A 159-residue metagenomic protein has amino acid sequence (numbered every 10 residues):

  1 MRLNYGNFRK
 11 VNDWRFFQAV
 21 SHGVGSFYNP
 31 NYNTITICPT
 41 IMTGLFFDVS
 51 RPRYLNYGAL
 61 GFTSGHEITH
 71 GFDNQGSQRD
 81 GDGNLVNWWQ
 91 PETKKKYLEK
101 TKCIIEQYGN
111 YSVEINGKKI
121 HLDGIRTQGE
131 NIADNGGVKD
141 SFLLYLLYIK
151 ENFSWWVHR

Functional and structural regions predicted by a protein language model:
M1-R159: Intrinsically disordered, low-complexity linker/terminal regions across diverse proteins
